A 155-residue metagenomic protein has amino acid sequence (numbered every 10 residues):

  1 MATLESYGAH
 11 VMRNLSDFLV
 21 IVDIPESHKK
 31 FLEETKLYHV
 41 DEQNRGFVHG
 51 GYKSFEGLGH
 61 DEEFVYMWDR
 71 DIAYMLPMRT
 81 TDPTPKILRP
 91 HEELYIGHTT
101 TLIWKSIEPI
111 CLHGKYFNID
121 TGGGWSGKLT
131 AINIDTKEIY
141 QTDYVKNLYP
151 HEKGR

Functional and structural regions predicted by a protein language model:
A2-N118, G122-G127, I134-Y149: Acidic, His/Gly-enriched loop-helix segments that form or flank divalent-metal centers in metallo-dependent hydrolases
H151-R155: Nucleic-acid-processing active sites and adjacent nucleic-acid-binding tracks, predominantly divalent metal-dependent
